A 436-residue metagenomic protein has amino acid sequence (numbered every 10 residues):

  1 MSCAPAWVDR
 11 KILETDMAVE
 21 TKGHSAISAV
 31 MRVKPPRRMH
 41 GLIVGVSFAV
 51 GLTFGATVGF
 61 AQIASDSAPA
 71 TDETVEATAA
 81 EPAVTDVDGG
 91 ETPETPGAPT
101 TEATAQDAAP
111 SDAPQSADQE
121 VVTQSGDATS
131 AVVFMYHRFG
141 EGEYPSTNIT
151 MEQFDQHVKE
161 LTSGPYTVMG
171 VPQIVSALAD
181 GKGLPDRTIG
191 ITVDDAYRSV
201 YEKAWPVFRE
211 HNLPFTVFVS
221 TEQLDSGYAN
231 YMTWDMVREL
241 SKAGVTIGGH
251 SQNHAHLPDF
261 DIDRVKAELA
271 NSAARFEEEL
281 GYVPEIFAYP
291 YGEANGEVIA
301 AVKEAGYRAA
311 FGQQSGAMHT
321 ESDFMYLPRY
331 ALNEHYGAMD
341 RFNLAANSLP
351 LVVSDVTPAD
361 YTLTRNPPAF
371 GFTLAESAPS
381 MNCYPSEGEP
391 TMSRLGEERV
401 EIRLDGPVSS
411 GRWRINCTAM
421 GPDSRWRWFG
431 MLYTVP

Functional and structural regions predicted by a protein language model:
C3-R187, P206-F215, T221-G227, M232 (+1 more regions): Terminal accessory/targeting
T129-N148, G164-T167, A177-I189, Y197-V298 (+2 more regions): Metal-dependent polysaccharide deacetylase catalytic core of the NodB/CE4 family, i.e., the active-site-bearing domain
P172, Q313-Q314: Beta->alpha turn/N-cap motifs
Y291, Q314-S315: Short secondary-structure boundary segments
G316-T320: A ligand-binding cleft/hinge motif common to bilobed small-molecule-binding domains
